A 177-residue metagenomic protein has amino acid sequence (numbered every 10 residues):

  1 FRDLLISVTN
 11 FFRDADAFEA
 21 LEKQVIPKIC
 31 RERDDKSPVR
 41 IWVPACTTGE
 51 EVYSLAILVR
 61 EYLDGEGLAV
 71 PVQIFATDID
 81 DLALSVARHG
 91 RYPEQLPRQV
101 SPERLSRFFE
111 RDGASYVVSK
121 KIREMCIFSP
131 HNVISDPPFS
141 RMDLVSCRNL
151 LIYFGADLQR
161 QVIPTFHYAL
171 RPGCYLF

Functional and structural regions predicted by a protein language model:
F1-P44: Conserved AdoMet
F12, P44, G65-L144, L150-G155: Extended basic-aromatic, gly/pro-enriched interface segments that bind polyanionic ligands
A20-C30, V52-L63, R88: Short, well-ordered amphipathic alpha-helices
D34, Y92, R171: Short conserved AdoMet
D34-R60, A69-F75: Conserved class I S-adenosyl-L-methionine
V72, G173-C174: Glycine-centered, small-residue-biased loops immediately flanking beta-strands in adenine/cofactor-binding cores
S146-C147, L170: 4′-phosphopantetheine-dependent carrier domains
I152, Q159-P172: A short glycine-rich, Lys/Arg-flanked "PGG" loop and its adjoining helix->strand segment in the class I
